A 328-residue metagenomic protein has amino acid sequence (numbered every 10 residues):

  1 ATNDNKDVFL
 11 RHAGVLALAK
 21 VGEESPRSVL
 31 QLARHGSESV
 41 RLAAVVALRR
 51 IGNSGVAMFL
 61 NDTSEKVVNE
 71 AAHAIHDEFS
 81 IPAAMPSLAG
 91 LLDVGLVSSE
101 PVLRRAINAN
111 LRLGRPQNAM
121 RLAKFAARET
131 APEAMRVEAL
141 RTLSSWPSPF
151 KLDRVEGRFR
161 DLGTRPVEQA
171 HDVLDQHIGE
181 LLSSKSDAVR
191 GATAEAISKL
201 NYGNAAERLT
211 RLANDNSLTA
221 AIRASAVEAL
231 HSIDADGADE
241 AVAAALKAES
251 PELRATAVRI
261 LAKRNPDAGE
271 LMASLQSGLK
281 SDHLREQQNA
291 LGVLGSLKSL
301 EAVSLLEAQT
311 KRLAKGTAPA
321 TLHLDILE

Functional and structural regions predicted by a protein language model:
A1, S186, S250, D325-E328: Short, intrinsically disordered, charge-balanced linker/junction segments flanking boundaries in proteins
A1-T2, G22-R34, I51-N61, S80-V94 (+7 more regions): Amphipathic alpha-helical scaffolding segments comprising HEAT/armadillo-like alpha-solenoid repeats
A1-V15, N69, V94-A109, R165 (+1 more regions): Primarily the internal scaffold of c-type cytochrome electron-transfer domains, especially repeated/multiheme c-type
D7-V8, E38-S39, E65-N69, L96-P101 (+9 more regions): Alpha-helix N-cap/helix-start positions at coil->helix boundaries
V8-H12, L42, N69, E100-R104 (+9 more regions): Alpha-solenoid HEAT/ARM repeat scaffold
A13-K20, V46-R50, A74-D77, R105-R112 (+7 more regions): Core register positions within helices of long alpha-helical scaffolds
S99-V102, L140-R160: HEAT-repeat alpha-solenoid elements in large eukaryotic scaffold proteins
K124-F125, E138-S145, G163-E168, V173 (+4 more regions): Extended surface/linker regions that mediate inter-domain or inter-protein docking in multi-component redox
